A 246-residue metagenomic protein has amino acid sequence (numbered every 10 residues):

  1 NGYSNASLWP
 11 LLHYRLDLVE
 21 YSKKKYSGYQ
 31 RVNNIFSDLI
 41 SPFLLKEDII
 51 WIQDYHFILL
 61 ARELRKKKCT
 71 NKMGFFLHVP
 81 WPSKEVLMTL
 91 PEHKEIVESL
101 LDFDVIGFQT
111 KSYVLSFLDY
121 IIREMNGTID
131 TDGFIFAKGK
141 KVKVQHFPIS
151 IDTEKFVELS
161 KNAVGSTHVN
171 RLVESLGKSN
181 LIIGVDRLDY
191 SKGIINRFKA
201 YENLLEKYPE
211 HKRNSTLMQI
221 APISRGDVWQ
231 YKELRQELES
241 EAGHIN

Functional and structural regions predicted by a protein language model:
N1-N246: Catalytic cores of carbohydrate-active enzymes across secretory and cytosolic contexts
